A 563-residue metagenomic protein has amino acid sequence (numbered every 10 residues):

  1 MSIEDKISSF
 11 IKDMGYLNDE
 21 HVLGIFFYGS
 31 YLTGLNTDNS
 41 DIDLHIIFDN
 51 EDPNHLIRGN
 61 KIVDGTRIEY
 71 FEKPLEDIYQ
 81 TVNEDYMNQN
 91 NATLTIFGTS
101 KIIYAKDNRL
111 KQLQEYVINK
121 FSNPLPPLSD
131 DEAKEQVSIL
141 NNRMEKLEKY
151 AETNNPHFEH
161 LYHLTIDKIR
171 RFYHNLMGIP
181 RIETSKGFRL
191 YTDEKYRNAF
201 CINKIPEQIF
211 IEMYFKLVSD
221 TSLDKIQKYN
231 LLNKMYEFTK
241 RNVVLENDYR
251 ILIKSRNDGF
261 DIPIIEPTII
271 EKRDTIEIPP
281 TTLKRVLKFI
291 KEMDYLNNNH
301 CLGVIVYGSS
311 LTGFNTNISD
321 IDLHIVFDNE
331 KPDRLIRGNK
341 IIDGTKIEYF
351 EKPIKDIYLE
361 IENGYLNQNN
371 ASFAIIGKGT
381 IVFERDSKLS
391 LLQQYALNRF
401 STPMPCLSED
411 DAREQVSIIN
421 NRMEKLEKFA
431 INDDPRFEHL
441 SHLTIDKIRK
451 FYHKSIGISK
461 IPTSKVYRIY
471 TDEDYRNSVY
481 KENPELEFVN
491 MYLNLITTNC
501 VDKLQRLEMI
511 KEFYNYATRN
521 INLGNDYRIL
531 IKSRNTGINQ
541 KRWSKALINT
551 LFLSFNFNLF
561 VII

Functional and structural regions predicted by a protein language model:
M1-S40, H45-F97, G259, R273-E292 (+3 more regions): Metal-dependent nucleotidyltransferase catalytic core
S2-E4, D19-L23, F48, N90 (+14 more regions): Residue-level signal for well-ordered alpha-helical segments
K6-D13, Y104-Q112, V243-Y249, I269-I270 (+3 more regions): Short N-terminal helix-initiation segments at or just after the protein's N-terminus
E20, L35-D38, I47, F97 (+21 more regions): Low-complexity, intrinsically disordered/propeptide-like segments
I25-S30, I47, E69, I78 (+24 more regions): Intrinsically disordered, low-complexity N-terminal regions enriched in serine/proline/glycine with scattered basic
G59-N154, S255-I278, I336-D433, I531-N558: Conserved NTP/Mg2+-binding pocket subregion across the NTase superfamily
L125-E271, C406-I563: Conserved nucleotidyltransferase catalytic core and NTase-mimicking acidic/glycine-rich helix/loop elements in nucleic
